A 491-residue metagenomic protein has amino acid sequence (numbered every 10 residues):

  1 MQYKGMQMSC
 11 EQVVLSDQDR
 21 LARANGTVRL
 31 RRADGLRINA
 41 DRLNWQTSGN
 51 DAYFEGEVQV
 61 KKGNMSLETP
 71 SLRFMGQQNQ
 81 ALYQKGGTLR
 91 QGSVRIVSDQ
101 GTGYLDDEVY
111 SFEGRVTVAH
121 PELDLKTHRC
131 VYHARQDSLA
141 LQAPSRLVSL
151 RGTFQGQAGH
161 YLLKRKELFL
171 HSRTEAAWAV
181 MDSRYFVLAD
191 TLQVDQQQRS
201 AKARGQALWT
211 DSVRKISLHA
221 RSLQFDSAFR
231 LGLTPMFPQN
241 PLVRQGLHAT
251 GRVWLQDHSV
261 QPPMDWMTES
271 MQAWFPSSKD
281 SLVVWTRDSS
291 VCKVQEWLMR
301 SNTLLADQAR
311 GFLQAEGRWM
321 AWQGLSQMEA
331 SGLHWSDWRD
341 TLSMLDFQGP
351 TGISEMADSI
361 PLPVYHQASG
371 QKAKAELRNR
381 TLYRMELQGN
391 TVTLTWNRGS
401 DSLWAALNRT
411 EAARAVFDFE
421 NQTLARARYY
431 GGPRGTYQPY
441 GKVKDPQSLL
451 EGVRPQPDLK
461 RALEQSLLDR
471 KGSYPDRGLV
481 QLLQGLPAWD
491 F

Functional and structural regions predicted by a protein language model:
M1-F491: Mature-chain termini and adjacent capping regions
